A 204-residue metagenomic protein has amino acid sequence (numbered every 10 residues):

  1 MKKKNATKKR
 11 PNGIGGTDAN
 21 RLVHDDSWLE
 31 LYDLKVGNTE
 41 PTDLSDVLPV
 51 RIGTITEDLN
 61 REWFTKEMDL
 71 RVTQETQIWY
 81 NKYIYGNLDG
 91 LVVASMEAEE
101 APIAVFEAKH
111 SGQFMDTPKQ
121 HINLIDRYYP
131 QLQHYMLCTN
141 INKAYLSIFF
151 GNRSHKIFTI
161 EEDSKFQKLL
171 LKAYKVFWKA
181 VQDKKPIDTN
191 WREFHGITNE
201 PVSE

Functional and structural regions predicted by a protein language model:
M1-I55, L59, E67: Charged, glycine-rich intrinsically disordered N-terminal tails and low-complexity linkers that flank
H24-L31, T56, N60, Y128-Q131 (+1 more regions): Alpha-helical structural motif
H24-W28, T42-V50, T54, N81 (+3 more regions): Short, structured coil/loop segments at alpha-helix boundaries
V50, K66-K185: Nucleic-acid nuclease catalytic cores
K172-E204: Non-catalytic C-terminal interaction segments of nucleic acid-processing enzymes
